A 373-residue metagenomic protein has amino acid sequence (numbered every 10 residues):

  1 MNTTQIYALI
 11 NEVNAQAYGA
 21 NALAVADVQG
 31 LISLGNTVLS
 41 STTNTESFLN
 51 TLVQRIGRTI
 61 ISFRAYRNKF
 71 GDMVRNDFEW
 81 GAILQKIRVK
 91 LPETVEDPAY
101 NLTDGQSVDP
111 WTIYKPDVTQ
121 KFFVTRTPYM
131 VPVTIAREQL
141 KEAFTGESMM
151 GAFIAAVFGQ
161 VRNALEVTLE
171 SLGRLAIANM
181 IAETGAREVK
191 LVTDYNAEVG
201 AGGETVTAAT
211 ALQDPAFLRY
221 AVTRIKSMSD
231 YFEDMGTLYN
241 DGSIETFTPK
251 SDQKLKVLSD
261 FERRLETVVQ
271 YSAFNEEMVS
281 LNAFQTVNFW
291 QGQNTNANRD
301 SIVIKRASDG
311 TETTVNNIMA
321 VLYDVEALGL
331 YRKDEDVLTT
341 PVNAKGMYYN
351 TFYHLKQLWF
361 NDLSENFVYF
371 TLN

Functional and structural regions predicted by a protein language model:
M1-F63, F274-N373: Extended, compositionally biased alpha-helical segments that mediate assembly or anchoring
M1-T4, S40-T51, S148, A152 (+3 more regions): Alpha-helix boundary/N-cap detector
A26-V28, Y66-M73, E170, A182-T184 (+3 more regions): Short glycine-rich, low-complexity/disordered patches
L49-V133: Assembly/oligomerization interface modules of large self-assembling protein complexes
I56-R64, I177-I181, L218, V222-F232 (+4 more regions): Generic hydrophobic, helix-prone segments enriched in Leu/Val/Ile
N68, R162-L169, G173, G203 (+1 more regions): Residue-level signal for secondary-structure boundary elements
P116-K190, M347, T351: Long, contiguous amphipathic alpha-helices that act as assembly "spine/axial" helices in icosahedral shell and virion
G185-S301: Extended, solvent-exposed, turn-rich assembly/linker loops in the middle of proteins
